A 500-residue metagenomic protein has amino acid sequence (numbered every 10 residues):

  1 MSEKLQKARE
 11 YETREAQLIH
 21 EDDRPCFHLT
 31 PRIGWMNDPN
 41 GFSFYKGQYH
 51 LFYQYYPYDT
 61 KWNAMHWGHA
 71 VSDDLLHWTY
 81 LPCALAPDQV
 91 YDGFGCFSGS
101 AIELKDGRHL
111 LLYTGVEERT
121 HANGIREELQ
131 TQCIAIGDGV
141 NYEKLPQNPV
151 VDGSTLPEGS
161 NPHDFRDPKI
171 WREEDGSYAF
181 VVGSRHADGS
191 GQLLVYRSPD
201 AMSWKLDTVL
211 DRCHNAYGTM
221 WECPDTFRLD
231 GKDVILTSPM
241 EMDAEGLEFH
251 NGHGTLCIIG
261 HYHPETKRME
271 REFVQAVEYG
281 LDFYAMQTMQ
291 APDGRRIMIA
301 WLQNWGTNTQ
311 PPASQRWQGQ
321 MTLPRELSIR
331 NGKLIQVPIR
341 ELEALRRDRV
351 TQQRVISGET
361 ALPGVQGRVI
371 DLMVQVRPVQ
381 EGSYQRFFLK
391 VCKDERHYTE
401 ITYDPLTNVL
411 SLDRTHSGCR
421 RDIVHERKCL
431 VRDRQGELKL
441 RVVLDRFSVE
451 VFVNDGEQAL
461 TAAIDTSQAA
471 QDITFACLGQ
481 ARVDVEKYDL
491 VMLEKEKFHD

Functional and structural regions predicted by a protein language model:
M1-D167, R172-Y217, R228-Y279, L302-Q352 (+4 more regions): Beta-rich carbohydrate-recognition and catalytic domains
R9-E15, T255-D500: Beta-rich accessory regions
